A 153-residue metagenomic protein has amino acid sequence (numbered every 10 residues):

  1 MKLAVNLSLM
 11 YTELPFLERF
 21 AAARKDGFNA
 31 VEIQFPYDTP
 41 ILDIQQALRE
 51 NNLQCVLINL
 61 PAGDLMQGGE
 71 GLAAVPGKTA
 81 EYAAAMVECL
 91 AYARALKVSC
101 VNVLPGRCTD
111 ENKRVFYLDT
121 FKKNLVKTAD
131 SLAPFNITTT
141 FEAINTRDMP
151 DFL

Functional and structural regions predicted by a protein language model:
M1-R94, V98, V126, A133: N-terminal pre-domain/capping segments
L72-L153: Active-site acidic/histidine proton-transfer and metal-coordination neighborhood in alpha/beta enzyme cores
